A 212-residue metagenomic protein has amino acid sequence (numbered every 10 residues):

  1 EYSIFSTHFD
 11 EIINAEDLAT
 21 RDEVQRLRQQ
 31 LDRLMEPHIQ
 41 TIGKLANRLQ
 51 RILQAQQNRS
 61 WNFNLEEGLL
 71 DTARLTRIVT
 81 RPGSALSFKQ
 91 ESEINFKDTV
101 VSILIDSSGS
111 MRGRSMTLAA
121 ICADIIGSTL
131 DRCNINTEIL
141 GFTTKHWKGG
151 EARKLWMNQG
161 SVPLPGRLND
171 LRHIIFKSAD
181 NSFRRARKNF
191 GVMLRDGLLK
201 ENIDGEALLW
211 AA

Functional and structural regions predicted by a protein language model:
E1-A212: Acidic, glycine-rich A-domain
